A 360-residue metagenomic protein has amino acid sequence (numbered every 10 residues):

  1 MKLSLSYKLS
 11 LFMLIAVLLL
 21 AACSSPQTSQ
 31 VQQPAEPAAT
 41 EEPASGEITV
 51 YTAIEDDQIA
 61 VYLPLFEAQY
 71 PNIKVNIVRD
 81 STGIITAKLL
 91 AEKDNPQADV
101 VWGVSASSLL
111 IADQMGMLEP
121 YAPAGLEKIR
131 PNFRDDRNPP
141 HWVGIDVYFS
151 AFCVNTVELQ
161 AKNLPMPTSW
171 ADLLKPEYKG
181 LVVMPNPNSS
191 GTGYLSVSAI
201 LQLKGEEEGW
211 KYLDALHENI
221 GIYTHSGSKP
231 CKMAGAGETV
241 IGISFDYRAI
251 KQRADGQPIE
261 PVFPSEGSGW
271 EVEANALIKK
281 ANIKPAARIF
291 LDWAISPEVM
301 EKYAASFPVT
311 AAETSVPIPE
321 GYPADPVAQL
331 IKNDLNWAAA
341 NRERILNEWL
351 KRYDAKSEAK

Functional and structural regions predicted by a protein language model:
L19-A22: C-terminal motif of bacterial Sec signal peptides marking the signal peptidase cleavage site
S24-Q27: Bacterial signal peptide processing site
P43-I54, I73-V78, L181: Short, well-ordered beta-strand elements
T52-A60, D80-G83, Q97-E238: Extracytoplasmic ligand-binding site segments that recognize negatively charged/polar headgroups
S107-I111, G235, T239-P258, F307: A ligand-binding cleft/hinge motif common to bilobed small-molecule-binding domains
K128-P131, Y212-H217, Y223-T224, D255-K279 (+1 more regions): Periplasmic-binding protein-like
C153-E158, S198, E271-I283, A294 (+1 more regions): A bilobed periplasmic-binding-protein/Venus flytrap-type ligand-binding module shared by bacterial periplasmic
P176-P185, W293-P317: Periplasmic-binding protein-like
